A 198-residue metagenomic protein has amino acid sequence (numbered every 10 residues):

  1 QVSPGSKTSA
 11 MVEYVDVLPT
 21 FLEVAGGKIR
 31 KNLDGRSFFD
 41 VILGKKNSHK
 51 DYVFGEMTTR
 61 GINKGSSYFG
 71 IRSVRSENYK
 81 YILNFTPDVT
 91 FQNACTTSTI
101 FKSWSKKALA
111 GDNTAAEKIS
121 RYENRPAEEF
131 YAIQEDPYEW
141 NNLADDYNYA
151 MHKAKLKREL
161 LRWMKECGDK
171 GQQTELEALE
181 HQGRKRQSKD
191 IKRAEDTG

Functional and structural regions predicted by a protein language model:
Q1-N32, R36-D51, N141: Substrate-binding rim/cap in mid-to-C-terminal beta-strand-loop elements of soluble/periplasmic
V2, F38, T59-I62, Y79-Y81 (+4 more regions): Short, solvent-exposed loop/turn segments at secondary-structure junctions
V2-M11, A25-R30, T59-G70, A116-I119 (+1 more regions): Active-site rim elements
E13, D34, K50, G70 (+3 more regions): Residues that flank catalytic or metal-binding motifs in active/ligand-binding sites
V24-I29, I42-K46, N78, L83 (+4 more regions): A generic secondary-structure signal for well-formed alpha-helical elements
G65-Y68, F85-T86, Q92-C95, N141-A144 (+1 more regions): Short conserved micro-motifs at the rims of enzyme active sites and ligand-binding pockets
Y79-A116, H181-G198: Core domains of carbohydrate- and sulfate-ester-processing enzymes
D112-E128, I133-G198: Long, internal low-complexity/basic segments
